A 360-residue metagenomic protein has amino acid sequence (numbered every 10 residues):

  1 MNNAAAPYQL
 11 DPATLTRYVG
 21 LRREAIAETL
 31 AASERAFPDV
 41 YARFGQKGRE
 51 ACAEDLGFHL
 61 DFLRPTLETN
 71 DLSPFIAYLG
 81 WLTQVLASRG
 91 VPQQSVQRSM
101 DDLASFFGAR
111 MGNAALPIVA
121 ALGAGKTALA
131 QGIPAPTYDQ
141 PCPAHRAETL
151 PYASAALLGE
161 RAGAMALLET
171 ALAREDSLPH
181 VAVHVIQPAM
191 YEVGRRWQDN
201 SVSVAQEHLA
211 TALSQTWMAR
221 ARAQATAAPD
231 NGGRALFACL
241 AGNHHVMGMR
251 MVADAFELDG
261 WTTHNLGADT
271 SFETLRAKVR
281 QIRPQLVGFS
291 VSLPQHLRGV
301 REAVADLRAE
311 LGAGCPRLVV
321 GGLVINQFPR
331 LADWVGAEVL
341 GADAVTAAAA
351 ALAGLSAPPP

Functional and structural regions predicted by a protein language model:
M1-L168, L172, P360: Core of compact, soluble alpha-helical bundle domains
R89, M249-R250: Cytosolic, long alpha-helical scaffolding segments
M100, P134-A135, D139-P141, R161-A162 (+1 more regions): Long amphipathic N-terminal alpha/beta scaffold segment
R250-H264: Short helix-loop-beta junction
E257, N265, T270-D333: Cofactor-cradling patches in redox/metallo enzymes
T262, Q285, E338: Residue-level detector of anion-binding/catalytic polar loops
G321-P360: Peripheral docking tails and interdomain loops at the edges of cofactor- or intermediate-handling domains
